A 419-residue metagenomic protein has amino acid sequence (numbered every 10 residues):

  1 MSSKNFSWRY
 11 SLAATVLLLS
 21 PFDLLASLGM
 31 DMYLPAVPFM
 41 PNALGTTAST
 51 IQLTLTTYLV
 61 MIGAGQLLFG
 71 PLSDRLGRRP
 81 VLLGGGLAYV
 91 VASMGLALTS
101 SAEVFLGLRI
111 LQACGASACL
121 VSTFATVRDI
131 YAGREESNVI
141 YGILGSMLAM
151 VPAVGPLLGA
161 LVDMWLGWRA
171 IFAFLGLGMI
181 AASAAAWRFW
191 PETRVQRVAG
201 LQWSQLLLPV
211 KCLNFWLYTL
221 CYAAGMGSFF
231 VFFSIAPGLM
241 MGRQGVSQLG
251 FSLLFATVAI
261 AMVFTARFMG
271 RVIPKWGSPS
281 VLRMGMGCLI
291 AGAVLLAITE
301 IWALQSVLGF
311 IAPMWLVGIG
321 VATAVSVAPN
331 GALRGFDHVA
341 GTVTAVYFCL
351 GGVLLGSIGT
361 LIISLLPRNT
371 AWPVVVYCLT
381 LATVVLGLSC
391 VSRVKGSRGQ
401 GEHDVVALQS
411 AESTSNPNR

Functional and structural regions predicted by a protein language model:
S2-R9, P191-T219: Juxtamembrane intracellular "pre-TM" segments in multi-pass secondary transporters
A64-E103: Conserved MFS/SLC helix-loop-helix module at the cytosolic interface between two early adjacent transmembrane helices
P80-M94, G176, V281-L296: Structural signature of the two symmetry-related core transmembrane helices
A88-G95, E103-Q112, L308-M314: Paired small-residue
A102-V104, G142-W187: Helix-loop-helix hairpin linking two adjacent transmembrane segments in secondary transporters
L108-M150: Cytoplasmic helix-loop-helix junction between adjacent transmembrane helices in 12-TM secondary transporters
S280-V327: C-terminal transmembrane helical hairpin of 12-TM major facilitator-type secondary transporters
P329-T370, Y377-C378: A late C-terminal transmembrane helix in Major Facilitator Superfamily
